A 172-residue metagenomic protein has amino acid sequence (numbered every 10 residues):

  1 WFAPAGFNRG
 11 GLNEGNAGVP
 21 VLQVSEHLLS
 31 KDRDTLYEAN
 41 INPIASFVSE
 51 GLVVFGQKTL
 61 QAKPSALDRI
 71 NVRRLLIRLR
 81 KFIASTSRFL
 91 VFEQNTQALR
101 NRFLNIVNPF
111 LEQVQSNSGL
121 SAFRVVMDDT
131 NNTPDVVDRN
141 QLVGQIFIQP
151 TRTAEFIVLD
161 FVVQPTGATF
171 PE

Functional and structural regions predicted by a protein language model:
W1-E172: Structured, hydrophobic secondary-structure cores that serve as assembly/anchoring elements
